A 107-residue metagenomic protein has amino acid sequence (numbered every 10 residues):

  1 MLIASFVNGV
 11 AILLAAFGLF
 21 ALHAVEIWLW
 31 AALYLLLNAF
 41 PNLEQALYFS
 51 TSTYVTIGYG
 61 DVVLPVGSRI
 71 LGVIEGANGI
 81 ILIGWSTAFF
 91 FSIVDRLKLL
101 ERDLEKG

Functional and structural regions predicted by a protein language model:
M1-F20, I83-G107: Cytoplasmic (intracellular) domains, linkers, and terminal tails of multi-pass ion channels
L2-L14, F40, V63-L71: Juxtamembrane/transmembrane-helix boundary motifs in multi-pass membrane proteins
I3, A11, V25, A32 (+2 more regions): A generic structural signal for ordered alpha-helices
A16-A24, I74-I81: Hydrophobic alpha-helical transmembrane segments of multi-pass membrane proteins
F20-F49: Outer-pore turret/helix-boundary of cation channels
Q45-E101: Pore domain of cation channels
